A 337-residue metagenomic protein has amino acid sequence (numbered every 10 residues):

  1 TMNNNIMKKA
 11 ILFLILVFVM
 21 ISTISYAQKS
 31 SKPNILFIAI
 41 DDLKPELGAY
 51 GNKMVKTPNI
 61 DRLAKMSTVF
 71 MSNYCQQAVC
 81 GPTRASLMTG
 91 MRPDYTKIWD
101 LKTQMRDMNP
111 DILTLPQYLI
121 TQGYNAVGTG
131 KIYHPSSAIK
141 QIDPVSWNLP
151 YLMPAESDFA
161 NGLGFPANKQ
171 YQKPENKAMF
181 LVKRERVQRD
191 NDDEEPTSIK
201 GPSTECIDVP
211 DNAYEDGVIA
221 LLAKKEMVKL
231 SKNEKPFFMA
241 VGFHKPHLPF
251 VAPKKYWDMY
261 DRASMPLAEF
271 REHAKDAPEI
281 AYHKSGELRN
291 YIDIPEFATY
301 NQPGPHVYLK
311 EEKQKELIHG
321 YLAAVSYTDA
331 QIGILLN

Functional and structural regions predicted by a protein language model:
T1-S31: Bacterial Sec-dependent N-terminal signal peptides
K8, I24-N337: Formylglycine-dependent sulfatase
